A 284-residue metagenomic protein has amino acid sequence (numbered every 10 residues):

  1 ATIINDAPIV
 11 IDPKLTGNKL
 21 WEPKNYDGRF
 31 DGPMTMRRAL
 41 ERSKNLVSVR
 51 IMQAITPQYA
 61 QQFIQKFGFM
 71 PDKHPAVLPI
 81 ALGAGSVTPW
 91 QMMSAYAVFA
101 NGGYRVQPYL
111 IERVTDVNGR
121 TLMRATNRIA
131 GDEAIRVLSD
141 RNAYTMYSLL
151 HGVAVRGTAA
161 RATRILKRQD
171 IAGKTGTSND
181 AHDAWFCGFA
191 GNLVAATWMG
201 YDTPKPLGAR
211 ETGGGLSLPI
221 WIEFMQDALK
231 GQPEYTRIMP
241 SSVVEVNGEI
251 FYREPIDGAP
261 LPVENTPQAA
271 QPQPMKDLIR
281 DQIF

Functional and structural regions predicted by a protein language model:
A1-A60, R105, V117-T145, L150-G152: Conserved catalytic neighborhood of penicillin-recognizing serine enzymes
T2, A7, L78-I80, Y109-E112: Extracytoplasmic/periplasmic beta-strand context in beta-sandwich domains, especially the cupredoxin/COX2 CuA-binding
P13-N18, F67, E112, F189-G191: Flexible glycine/proline-rich, aromatic-decorated loop/lid segments
L15, Q62-H74, T121, I165 (+1 more regions): Active-site-adjacent bridging/hinge elements
N18-N25, T56-S94, L110: Mid-domain, small-residue-enriched loop/turn segments at the edges of structured enzyme/sensor domains
R38-R42, S86-I250, P260: A penicillin-recognizing enzyme superfamily signal
V244-F284: Low-complexity, Gly/Ser/Thr/Pro-rich intrinsically disordered linker/tail segments
